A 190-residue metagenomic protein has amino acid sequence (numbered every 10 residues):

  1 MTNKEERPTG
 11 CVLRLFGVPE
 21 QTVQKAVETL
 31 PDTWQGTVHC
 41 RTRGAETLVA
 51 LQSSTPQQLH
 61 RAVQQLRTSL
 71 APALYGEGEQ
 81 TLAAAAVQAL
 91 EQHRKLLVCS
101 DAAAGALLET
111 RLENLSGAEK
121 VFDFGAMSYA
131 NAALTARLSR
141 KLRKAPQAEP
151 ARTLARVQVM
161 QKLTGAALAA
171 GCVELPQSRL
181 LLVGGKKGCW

Functional and structural regions predicted by a protein language model:
T2-E20: Short glycine-/aliphatic-rich beta-strand segments at the starts of folded cytosolic domains
G10, G44-L48, S178: A generic structural signal for beta-strand entry/edge sites
L15-G17, V49-T55: Short beta-strand-to-loop capping motifs
F16-T37: Short amphipathic alpha-helix segments
G17-E20, A45, P176, K187: Short acidic/polar capping segments at secondary-structure boundaries
E20-Q21, P56-Q58: Short, acidic Gly/Pro/Ser/Thr-rich loop/turn segments
V27-L30, Q58-W190: Short alpha-helical segments enriched in small residues
V38-R43: Short beta-strand
